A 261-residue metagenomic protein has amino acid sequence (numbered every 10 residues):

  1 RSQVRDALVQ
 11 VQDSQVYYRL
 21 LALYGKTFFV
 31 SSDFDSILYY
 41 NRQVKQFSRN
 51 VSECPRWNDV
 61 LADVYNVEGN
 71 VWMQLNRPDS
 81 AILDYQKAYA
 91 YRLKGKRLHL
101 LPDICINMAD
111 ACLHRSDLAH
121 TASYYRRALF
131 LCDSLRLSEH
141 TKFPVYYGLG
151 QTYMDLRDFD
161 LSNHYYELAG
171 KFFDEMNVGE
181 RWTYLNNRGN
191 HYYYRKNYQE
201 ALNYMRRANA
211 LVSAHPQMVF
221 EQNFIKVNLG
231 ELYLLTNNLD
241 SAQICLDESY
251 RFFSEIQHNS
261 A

Functional and structural regions predicted by a protein language model:
R1-A261: A "functional boundary" signal
